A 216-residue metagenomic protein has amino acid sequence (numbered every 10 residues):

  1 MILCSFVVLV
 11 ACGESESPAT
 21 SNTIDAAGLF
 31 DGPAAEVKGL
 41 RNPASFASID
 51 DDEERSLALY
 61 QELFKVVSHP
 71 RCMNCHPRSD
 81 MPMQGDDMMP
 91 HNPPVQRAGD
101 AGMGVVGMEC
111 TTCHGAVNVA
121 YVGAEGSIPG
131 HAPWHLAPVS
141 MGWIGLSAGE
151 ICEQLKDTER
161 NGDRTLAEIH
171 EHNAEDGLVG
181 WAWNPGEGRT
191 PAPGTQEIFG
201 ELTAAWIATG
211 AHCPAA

Functional and structural regions predicted by a protein language model:
M1, S5-A58, P70-M73, R78-M83 (+1 more regions): Post-cleavage N-terminal segment of exported redox proteins
V7, V67-P70, V105-M108, S147 (+1 more regions): Disulfide-bonded cysteine motifs in exported proteins
D50, E54, Q61, P70 (+2 more regions): C-type cytochrome heme-c attachment and multiheme electron-transfer modules
E53, A58-S68, M88-E109, P138: Flexible gly/pro/ser-rich segments immediately N-terminal to CXXCH heme-c attachment motifs in exported/periplasmic
S68-S79, G107-V117: The canonical Cys-X-X-Cys-His
P82-D86, A120-A124: Short Cys/His-rich "knuckle" micro-motifs
